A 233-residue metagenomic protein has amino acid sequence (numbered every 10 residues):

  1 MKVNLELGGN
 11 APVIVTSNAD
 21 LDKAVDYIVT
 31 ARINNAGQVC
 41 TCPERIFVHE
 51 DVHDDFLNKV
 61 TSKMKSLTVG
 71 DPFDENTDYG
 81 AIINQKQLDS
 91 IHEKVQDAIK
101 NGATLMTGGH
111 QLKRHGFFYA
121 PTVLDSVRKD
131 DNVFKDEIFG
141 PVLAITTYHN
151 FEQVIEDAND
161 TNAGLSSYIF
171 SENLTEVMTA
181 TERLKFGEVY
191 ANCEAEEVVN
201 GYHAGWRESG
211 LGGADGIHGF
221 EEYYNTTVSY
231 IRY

Functional and structural regions predicted by a protein language model:
M1-R128, A191: ALDH superfamily catalytic-core signature
I14, T68, Q111, F118-Y233: Conserved C-terminal structural/oligomerization subdomain of aldehyde/semialdehyde dehydrogenase
